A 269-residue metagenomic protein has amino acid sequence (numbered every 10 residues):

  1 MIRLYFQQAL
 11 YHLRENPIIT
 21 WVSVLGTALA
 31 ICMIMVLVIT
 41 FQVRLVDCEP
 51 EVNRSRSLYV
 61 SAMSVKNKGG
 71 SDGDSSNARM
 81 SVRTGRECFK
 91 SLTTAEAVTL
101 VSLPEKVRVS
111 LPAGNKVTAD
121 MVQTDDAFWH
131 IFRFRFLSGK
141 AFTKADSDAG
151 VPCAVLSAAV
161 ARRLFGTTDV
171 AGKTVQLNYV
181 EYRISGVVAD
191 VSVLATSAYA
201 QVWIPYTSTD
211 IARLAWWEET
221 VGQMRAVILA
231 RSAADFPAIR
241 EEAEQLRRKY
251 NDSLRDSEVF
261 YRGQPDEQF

Functional and structural regions predicted by a protein language model:
I2-R14, T84-C88: A short amphipathic helical element positioned immediately N-terminal to and/or at the very start of a transmembrane
L13-N16, S23, R44, L58-A62 (+8 more regions): Generic structural signal for small/hydrophobic residues in well-ordered secondary structure, especially within
E15-L45: Short, strongly hydrophobic transmembrane alpha-helices
L37-R108, V221-R225: Membrane-proximal extracellular/periplasmic loop immediately following the first transmembrane helix
S55, G114-K116, T124, D148-V151 (+1 more regions): Extracytoplasmic
S61-A62, A78-A141, D256-R262: Short amphipathic beta-strand/extended segments in non-transmembrane regions
D74-S75, S147, S253: Coil residues (strongly favoring Ser/Thr
D125-A141, P152-F269: Mid-to-C-terminal secondary-structure elements that act as membrane-proximal/extracytoplasmic interface segments
